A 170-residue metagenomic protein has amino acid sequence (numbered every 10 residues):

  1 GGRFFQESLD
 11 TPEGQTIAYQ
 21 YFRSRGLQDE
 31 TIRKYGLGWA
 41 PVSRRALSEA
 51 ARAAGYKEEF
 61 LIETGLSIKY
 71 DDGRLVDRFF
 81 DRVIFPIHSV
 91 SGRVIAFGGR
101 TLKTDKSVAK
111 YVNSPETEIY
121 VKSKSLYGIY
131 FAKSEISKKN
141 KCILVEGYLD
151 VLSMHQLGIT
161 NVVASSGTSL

Functional and structural regions predicted by a protein language model:
G1-F5, Q20, V42-L170: Phosphate-handling DNA/RNA-contact segment within nucleic-acid enzymes
R3-R33: Non-catalytic interaction/clamp surfaces of large macromolecular machines
S8-L9, L37, P115: Extracytoplasmic/periplasmic proteins that interact with beta-lactams or build/remodel peptidoglycan
I32-K34, W39-A40: Terminal amphipathic helices with adjacent charged low-complexity linkers/tails
